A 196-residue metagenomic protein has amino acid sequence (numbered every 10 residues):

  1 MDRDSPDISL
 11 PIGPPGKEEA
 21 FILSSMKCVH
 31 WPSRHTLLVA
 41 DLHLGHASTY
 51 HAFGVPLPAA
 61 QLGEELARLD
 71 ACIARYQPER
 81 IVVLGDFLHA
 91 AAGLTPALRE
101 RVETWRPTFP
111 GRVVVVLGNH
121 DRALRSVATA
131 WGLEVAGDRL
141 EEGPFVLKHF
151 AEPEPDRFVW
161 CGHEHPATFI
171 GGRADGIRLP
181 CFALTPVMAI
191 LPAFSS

Functional and structural regions predicted by a protein language model:
M1-L37: Zn-dependent metallo-beta-lactamase
K17-C28, E64-E65, L140-P153: Short, motif-level signal for alpha-helix interfacial/capping segments enriched in acidic residues and aromatics/proline
K27, A40-L42, S48, V55 (+2 more regions): Flexible, active-site-adjacent loop/turn segments at secondary-structure boundaries
H30, T36-V39, V82, V146 (+2 more regions): Conserved beta-strand elements of the Class I
H30-P32, Y76-Q77, E152-E154: Short hydrophobic "helix-edge" motifs at membrane interfaces and signal-peptide entry regions
L37-V39, H46-E142: Core catalytic region of metal-dependent phosphoesterases/phosphodiesterases, especially metallo-beta-lactamase-like
A40-L44, D86-L88, N119-D121, F150-E152 (+2 more regions): Active-site metal-binding loops of divalent metal-dependent hydrolases
W131-S196: Conserved beta-sheet core of the metallophosphoesterase superfamily
